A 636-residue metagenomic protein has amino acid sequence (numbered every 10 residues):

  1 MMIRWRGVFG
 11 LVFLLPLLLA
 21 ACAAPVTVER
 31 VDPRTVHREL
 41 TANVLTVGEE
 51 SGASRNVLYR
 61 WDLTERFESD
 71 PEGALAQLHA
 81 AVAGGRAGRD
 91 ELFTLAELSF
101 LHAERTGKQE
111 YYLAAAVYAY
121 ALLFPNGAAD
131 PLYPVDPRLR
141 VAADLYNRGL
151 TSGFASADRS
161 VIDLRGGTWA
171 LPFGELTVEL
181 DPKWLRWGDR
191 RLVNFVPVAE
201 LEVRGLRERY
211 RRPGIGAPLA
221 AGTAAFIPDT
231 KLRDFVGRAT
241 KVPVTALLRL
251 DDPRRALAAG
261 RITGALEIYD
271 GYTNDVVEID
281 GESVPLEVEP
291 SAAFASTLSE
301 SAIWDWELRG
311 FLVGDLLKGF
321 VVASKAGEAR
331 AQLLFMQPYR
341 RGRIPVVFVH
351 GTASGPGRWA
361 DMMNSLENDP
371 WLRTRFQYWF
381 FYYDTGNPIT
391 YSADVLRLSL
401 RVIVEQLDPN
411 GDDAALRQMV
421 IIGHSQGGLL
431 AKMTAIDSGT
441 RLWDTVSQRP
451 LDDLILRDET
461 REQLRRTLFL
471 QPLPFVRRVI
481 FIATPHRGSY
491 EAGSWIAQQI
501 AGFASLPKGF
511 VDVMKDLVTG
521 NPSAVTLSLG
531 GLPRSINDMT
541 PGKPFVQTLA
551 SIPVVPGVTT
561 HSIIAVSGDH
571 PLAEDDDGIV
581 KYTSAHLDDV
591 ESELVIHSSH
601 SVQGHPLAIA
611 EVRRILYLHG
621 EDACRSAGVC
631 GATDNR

Functional and structural regions predicted by a protein language model:
M2-V12: Bacterial N-terminal signal peptides that target proteins for export
L18-A21: C-terminal motif of bacterial Sec signal peptides marking the signal peptidase cleavage site
A23-G84, E97, T106-V346, G355-N364 (+2 more regions): Flexible, membrane-associating and regulatory peripheral segments of lipid-active enzymes
F100-A170, T177, V346-T352, Y378-G531 (+1 more regions): Serine-dependent carboxylesterase/thioesterase catalytic core of lipase-like alpha/beta-hydrolase/SGNH enzymes
Q337-P338, R461-I480, T484-H486, F545-G568: The feature captures the conserved acid-bearing segment of alpha/beta-hydrolase catalytic domains
A501-R636: C-terminal subdomain of alpha/beta-hydrolase-fold enzymes, centered on the catalytic histidine and its supporting
